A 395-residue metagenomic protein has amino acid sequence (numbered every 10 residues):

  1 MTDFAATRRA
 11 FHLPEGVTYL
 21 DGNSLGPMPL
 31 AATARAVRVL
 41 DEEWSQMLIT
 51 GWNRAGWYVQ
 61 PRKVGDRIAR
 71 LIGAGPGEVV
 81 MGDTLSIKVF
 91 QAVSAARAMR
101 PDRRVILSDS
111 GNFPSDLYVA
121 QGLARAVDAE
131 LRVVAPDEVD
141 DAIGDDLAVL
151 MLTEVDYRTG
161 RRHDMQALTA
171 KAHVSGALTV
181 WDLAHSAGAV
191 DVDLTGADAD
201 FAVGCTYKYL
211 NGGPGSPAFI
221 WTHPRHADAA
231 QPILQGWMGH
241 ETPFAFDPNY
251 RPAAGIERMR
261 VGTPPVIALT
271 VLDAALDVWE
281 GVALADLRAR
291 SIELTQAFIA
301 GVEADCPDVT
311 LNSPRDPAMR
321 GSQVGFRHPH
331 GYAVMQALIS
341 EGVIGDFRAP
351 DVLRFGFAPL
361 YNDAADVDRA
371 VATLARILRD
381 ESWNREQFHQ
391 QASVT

Functional and structural regions predicted by a protein language model:
M1-T395: Pyridoxal 5′-phosphate
